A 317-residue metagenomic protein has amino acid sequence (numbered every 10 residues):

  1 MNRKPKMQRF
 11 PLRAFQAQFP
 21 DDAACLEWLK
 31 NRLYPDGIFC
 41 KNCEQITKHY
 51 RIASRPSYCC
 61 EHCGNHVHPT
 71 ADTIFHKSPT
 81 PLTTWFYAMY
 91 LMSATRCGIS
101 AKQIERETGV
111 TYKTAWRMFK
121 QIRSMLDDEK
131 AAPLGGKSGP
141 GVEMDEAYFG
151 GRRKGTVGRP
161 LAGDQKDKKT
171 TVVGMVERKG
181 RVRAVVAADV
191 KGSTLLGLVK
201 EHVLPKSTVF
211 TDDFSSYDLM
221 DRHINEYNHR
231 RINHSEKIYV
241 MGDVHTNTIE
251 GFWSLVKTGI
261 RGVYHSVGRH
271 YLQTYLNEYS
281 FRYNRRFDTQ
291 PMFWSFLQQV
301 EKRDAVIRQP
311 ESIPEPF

Functional and structural regions predicted by a protein language model:
M1-F317: Residue-level recognition of single "structural anchor" positions that define or cap local secondary structure
